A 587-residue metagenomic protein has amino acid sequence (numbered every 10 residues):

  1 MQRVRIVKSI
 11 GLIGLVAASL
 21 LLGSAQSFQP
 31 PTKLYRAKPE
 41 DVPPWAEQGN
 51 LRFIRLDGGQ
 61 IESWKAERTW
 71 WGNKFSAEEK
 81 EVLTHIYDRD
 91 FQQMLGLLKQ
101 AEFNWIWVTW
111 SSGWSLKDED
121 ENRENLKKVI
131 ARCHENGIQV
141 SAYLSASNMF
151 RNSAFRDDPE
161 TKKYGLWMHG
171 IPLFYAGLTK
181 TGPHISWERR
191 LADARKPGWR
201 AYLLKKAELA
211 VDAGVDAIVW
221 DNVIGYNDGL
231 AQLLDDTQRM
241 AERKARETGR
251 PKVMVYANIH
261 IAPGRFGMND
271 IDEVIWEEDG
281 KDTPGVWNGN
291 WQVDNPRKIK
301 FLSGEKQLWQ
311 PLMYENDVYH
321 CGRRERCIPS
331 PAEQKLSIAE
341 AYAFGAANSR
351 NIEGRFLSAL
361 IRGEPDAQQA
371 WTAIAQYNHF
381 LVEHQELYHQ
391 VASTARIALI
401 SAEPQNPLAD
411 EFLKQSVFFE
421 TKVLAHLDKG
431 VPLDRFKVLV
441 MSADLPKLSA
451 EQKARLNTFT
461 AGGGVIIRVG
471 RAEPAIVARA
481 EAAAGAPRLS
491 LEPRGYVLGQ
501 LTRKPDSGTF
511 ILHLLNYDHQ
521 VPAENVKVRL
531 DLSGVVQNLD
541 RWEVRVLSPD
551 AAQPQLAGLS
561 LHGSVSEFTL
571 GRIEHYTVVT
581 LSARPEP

Functional and structural regions predicted by a protein language model:
I10-L21: Bacterial N-terminal signal peptides
F28-S111, D120, K127-A131: N-terminal structural segment of carbohydrate-active enzymes
P30, L204, A231-K252, H260-A262 (+2 more regions): Carbohydrate-binding surfaces of carbohydrate-active enzymes
I54-E62, T69-I86, T109-R123, H184-A201 (+5 more regions): The substrate-binding groove and active-site-proximal loops of carbohydrate-active enzymes, especially glycoside
T69-D88, A142-L209, A213: Active-site-adjacent "subsite" loops/lids of carbohydrate-active enzymes
K80-L98, P197-L209, I259-R265, S330-I338 (+1 more regions): Short, acidic/polar
T84-S112, L209-D216, S337-N348, Q415: Catalytic domains of carbohydrate-active enzymes, especially glycoside hydrolases
M94-L95, V108-S145, G229-D236, M240: Aromatic-lined substrate-binding rim segments of carbohydrate-active enzymes
